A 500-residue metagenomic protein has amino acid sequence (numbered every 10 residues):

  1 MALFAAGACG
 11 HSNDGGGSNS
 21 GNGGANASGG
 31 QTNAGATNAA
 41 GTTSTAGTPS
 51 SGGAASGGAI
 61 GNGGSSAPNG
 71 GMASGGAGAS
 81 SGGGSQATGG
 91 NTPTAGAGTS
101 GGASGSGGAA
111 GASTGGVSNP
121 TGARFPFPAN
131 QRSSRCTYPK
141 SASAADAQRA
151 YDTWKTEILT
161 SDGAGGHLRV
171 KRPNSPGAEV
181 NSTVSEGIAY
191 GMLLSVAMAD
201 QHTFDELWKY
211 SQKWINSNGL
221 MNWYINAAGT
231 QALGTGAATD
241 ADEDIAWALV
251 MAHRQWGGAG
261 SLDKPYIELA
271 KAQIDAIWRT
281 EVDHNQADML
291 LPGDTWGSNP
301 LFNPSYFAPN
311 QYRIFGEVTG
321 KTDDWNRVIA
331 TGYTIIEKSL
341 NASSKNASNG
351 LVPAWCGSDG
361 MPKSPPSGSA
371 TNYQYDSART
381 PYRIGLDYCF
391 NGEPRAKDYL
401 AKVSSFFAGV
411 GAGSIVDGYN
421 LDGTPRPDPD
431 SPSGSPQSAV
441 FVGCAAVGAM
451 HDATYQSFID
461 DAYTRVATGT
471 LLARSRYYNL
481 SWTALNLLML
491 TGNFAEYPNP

Functional and structural regions predicted by a protein language model:
F4-S118: Ser/Thr-rich, Pro/Gly/Ala-heavy low-complexity intrinsically disordered linkers and tails of secreted extracellular
A112-E186, A197-M198, F494-P500: N-terminal module-boundary/linker segments of secreted carbohydrate-active enzymes
V117-A150, N181-S185, G234-D240, G258 (+3 more regions): Extended ligand-binding clefts on enzyme/binding-domain cores
W154-E157, M198, Y210-W214, N218 (+11 more regions): Alpha-helical solenoid scaffolds that mediate protein-protein interactions, centered on TPR/SEL1-like repeats but also
A189-Q201, A449: Alpha-helical support elements that line or immediately flank enzyme active sites and cofactor-binding pockets
G191, T203-F204, A270, A396-L400 (+2 more regions): Solenoid-repeat scaffolds in large eukaryotic assemblies
Q201-A237, G413-Y419: Helix-terminus loop motifs that line ligand-binding clefts
P432-P436, A446-P500: A cross-kingdom marker for long, charged
